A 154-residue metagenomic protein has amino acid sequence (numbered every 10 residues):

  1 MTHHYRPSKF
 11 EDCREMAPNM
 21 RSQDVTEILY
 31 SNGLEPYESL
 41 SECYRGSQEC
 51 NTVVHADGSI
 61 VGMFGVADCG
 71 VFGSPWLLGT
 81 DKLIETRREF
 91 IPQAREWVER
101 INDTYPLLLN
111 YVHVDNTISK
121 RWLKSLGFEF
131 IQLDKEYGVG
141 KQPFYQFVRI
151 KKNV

Functional and structural regions predicted by a protein language model:
T2-P18: A short beta-loop-alpha structural element at the N-terminal edge of CoA-dependent acyl/N-acetyltransferase catalytic
L29-E49: Active-site rim helix/loop that mediates acceptor-substrate recognition in acyltransferases
Q48-V53, M63, F144-Q146: Short hydrophobic/aromatic beta-strand element in the GNAT-like acyltransferase core that lines or flanks the acyl-donor
T52, G58-D68, G73-W76: Conserved beta-strand in the GNAT
V71-E89, Y145: Conserved acetyl-CoA binding element of GNAT-fold acetyltransferases
T86-R100, R121, S125: Conserved acetyl-CoA-binding loop-helix of GNAT-fold acetyltransferases
L108-K124, E129, E136-V139: Conserved beta-strand-loop-alpha-helix junction that forms the acyl-donor binding cleft
E136-V154: C-terminal "cap" of GNAT-fold acetyltransferases
